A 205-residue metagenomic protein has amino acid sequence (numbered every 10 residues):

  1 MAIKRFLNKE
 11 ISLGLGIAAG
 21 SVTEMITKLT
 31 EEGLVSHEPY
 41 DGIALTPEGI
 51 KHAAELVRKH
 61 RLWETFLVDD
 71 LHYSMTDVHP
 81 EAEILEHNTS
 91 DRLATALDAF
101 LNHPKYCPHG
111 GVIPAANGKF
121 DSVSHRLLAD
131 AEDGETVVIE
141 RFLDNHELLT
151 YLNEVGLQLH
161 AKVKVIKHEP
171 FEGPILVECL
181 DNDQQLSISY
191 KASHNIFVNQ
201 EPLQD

Functional and structural regions predicted by a protein language model:
M1-I17: N-terminal helix-turn-helix DNA-binding core of bacterial DNA-binding proteins
G20, T76: Key DNA-contact positions within bacterial/archaeal DNA-binding proteins
T23-T27: Short, hydrophobic-biased segments on the C-terminal half of alpha helices that form "recognition helices"
T30-E38: A short, conserved structural fragment
D41-H60: Basic, amphipathic "hinge/linker" alpha-helix immediately C-terminal to the N-terminal HTH DNA-binding motif
E86-S193: Mid-protein regulatory/catalytic core that forms ligand/cofactor-binding pockets and protein-protein interaction
A192-D205: Short, charged, intrinsically disordered terminal tails
